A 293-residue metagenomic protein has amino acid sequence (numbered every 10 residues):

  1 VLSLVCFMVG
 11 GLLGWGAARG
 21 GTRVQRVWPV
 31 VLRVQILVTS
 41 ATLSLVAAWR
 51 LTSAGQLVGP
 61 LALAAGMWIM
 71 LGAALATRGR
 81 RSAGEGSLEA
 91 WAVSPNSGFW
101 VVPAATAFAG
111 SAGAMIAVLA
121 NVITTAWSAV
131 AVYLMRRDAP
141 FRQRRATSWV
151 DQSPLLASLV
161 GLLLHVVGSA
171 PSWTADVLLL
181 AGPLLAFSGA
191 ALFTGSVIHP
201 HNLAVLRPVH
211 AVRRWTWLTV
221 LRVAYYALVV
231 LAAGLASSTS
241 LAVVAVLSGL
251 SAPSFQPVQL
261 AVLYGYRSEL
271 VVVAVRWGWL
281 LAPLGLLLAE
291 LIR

Functional and structural regions predicted by a protein language model:
V1-R293: Alpha-helical transmembrane segments of multi-pass small-molecule/ion transporters
